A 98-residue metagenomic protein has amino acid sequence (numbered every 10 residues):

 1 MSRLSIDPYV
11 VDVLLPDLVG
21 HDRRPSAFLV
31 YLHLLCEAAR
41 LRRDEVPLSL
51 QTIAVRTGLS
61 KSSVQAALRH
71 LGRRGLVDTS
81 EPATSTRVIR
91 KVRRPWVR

Functional and structural regions predicted by a protein language model:
M1-V55, T86: Short recognition helix of helix-turn-helix/winged-helix DNA-binding domains
S60-R98: Winged-helix/helix-turn-helix nucleic-acid-interaction surface
